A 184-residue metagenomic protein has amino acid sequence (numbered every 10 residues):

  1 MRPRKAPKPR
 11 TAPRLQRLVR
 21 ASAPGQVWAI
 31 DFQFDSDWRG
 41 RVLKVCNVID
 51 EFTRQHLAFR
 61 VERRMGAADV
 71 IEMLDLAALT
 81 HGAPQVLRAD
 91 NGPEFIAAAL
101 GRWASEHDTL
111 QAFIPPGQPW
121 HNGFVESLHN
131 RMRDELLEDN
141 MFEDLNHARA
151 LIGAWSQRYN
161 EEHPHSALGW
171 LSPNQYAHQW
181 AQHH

Functional and structural regions predicted by a protein language model:
M1-H184: Charged DNA-binding/catalytic regions of mobile-element recombinases
